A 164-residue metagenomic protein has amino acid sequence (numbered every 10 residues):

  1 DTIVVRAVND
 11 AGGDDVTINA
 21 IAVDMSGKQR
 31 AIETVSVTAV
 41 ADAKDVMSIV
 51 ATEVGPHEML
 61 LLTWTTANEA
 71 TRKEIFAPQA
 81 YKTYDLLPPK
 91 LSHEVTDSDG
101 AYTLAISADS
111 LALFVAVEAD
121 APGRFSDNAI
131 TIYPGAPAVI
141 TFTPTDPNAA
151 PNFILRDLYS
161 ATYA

Functional and structural regions predicted by a protein language model:
D1-V8, M25, P78-D99: Low-complexity, acidic Ser/Thr/Pro/Gly-rich terminal tails and inter-domain linkers that flank the onset of structured
T2-R6, T17-A20, S48, M59-T63 (+4 more regions): Beta-strand secondary-structure signal
V8-Q29, S107-F125, R156-D157: Short acidic, flexible loop segments centered on an aromatic residue
G12-D15, V54-P56, D97-D99, A108-L111 (+1 more regions): A structural signal for short secondary-structure junctions
V16-M59, P122-N148: Intrinsically disordered, low-complexity Pro/Gly/Ser/Thr-rich segments with frequent PxxP/GP/PP motifs and embedded
V37-A39, N68-A70, F114-E118: Short linear motifs at secondary-structure transitions and domain/linker junctions
D45-K90, T143-A164: Terminal connector regions
L87-P134, I140-T141: C-terminal accessory/binding modules appended to enzymatic or scaffolding proteins
